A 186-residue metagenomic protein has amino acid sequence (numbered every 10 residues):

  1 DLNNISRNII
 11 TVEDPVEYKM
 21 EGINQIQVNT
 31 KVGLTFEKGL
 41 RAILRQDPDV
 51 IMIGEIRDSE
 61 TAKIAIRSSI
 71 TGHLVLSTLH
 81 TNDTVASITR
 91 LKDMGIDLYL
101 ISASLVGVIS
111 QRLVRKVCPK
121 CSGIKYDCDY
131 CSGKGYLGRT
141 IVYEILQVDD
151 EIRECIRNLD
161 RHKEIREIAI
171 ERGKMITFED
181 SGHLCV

Functional and structural regions predicted by a protein language model:
D1-V186: Short, flexible helix-loop junctions that flank or precede catalytic/ligand sites
